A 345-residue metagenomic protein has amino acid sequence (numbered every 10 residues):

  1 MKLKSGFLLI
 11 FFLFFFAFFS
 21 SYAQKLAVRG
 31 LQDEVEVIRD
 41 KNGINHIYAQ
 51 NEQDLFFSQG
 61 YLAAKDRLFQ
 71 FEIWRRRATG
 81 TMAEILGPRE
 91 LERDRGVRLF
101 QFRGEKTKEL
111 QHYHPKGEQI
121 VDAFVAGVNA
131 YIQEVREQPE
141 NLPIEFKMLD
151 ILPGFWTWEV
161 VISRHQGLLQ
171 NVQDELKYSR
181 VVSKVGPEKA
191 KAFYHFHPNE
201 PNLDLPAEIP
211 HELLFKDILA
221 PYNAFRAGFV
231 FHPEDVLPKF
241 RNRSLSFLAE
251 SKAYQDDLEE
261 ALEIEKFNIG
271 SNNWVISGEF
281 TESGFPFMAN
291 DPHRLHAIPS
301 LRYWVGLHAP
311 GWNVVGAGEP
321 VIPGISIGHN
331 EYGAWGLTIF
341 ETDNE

Functional and structural regions predicted by a protein language model:
M1-L8: Bacterial N-terminal signal peptides that target proteins for export
L3, F18-F19: Intrinsically disordered, low-complexity segments
L9-F18: Bacterial N-terminal signal peptides
S21-A23: Boundary at the C-terminal end of the N-terminal hydrophobic targeting segment
K25-F287, P292-L295, P299, G311 (+1 more regions): Substrate-recognition/specificity elements adjacent to catalytic centers across diverse enzyme folds
P299-R302, T338-I339: Short acidic, glycine/serine/threonine-rich loops at helix termini
L301-A309: A short alpha/beta connector and helix-capping loop motif
N313-E345: Compact, glycine/acidic-enriched structural inserts
